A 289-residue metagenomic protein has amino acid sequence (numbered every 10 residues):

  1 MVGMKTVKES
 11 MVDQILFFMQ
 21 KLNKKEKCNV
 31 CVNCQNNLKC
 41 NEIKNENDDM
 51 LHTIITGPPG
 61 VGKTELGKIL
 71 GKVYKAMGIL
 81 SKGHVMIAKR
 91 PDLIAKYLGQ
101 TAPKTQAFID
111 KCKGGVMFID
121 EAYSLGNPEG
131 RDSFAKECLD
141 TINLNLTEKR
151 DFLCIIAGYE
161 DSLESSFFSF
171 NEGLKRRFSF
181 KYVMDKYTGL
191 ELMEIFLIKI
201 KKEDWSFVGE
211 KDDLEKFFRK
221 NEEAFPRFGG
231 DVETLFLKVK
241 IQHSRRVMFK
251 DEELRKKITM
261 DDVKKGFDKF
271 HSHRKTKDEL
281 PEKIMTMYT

Functional and structural regions predicted by a protein language model:
M1-T53: Pre-Walker A (pre-P-loop) alpha-helix and adjacent loop at the N terminus of AAA/AAA+ ATPase modules, a conserved
C31-N33, N37-G83, A107-D110: Walker A/P-loop
N45-D48, P59, M77-S81, F108-F118 (+4 more regions): Conserved catalytic network of the ASCE P-loop NTPase/AAA+ motor domain
M77-S81, S166-S169, K175, K181-G230 (+1 more regions): Conserved C-terminal "switch" segment of AAA+ ATPases
G83-C112: Short glycine-rich substrate-engagement loop in P-loop NTPases that contacts/grips substrate
R90-Q100, S124-K136, Y182: Flexible beta-alpha connector loops of hexameric P-loop NTPases
Y123-G130, L139-L190, K202: Canonical AAA+ ATPase core
R246-T289: C-terminal engagement/docking regions of AAA+ P-loop ATPases
